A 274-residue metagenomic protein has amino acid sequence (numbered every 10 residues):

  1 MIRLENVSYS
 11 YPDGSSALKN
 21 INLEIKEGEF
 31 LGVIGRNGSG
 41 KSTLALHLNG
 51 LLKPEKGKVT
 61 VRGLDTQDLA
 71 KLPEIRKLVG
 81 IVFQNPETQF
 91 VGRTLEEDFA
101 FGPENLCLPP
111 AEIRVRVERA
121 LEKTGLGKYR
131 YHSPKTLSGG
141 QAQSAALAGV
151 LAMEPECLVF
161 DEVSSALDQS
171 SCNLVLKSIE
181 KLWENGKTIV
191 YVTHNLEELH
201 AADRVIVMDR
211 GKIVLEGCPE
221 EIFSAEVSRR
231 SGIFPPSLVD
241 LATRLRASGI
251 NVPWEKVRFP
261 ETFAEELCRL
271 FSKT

Functional and structural regions predicted by a protein language model:
N49: Helix-to-loop junction immediately C-terminal to a conserved catalytic motif
K58-E74: ABC ATPase NBD Q-loop/coupling interface
A111-Y129: Conserved ABC ATPase "signature" region
S133-L137, Q141: Conserved ABC ATPase signature
A152-E156: A short, proline-enriched helix->beta-strand linker immediately N-terminal to the Walker B motif in ABC-type P-loop
L158-D161: Catalytic Walker B motif of ABC-type/P-loop ATPase nucleotide-binding domains
